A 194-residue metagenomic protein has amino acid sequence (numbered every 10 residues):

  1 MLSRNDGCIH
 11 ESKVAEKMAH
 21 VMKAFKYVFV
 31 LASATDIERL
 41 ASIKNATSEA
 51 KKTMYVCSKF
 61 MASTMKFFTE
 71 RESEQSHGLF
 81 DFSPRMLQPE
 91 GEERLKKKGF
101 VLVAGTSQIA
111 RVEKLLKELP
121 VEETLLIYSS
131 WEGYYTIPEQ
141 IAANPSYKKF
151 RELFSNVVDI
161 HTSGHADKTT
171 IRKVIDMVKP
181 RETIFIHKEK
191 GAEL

Functional and structural regions predicted by a protein language model:
M1-L194: Acidic/His-rich, metal-assisted hydrolase cores and their charged scaffolds
